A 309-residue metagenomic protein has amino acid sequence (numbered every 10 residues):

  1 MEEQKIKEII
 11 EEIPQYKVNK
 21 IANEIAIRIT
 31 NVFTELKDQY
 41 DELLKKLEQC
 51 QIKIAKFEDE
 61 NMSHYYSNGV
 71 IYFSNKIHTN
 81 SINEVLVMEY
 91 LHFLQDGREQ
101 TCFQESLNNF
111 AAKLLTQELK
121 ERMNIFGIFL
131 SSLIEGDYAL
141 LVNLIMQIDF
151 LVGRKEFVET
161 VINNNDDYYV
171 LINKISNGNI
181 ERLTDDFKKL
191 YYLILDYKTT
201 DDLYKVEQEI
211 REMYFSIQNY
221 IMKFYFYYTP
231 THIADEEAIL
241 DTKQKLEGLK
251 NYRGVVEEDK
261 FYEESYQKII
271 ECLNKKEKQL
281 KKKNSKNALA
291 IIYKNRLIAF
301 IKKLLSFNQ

Functional and structural regions predicted by a protein language model:
I9-T79: Auxiliary, metal-adjacent structural segments of Zn-dependent hydrolase domains
V18-I21, N83, Q100, Q104: Hydrophobic (often cysteine-bearing) scaffold residues that line and stabilize catalytic clefts of nucleotide/cofactor
T79-N83, H232-D235: Inter-repeat boundary and helix-capping residues of tandem alpha-helical solenoids
E84-G97, N109, K113: Active-site recognition of the HExxH zinc-binding catalytic motif
R98-L141: Post-HExxH zinc-binding segment in Zn-dependent metallohydrolases
N108, K286-I291, L297-Q309: Non-Sec secretion/translocation targeting segments of pathogen effectors
I134-K278, N284, L297: Pan-zinc metallopeptidase signature
